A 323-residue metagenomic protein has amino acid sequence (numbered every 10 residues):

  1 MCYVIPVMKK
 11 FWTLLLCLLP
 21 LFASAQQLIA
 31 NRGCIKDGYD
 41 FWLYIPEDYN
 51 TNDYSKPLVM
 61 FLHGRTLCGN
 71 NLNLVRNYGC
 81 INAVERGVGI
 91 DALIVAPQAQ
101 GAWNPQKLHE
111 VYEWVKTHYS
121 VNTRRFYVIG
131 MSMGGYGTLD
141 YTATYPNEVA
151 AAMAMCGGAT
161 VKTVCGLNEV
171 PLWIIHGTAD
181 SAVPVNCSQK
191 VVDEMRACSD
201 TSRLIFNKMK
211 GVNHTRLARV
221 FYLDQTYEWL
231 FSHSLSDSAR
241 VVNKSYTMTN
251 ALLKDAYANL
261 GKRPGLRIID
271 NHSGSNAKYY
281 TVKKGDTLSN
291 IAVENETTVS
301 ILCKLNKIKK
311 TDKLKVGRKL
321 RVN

Functional and structural regions predicted by a protein language model:
A23-L58, A92, Y136, Y141-T144 (+5 more regions): A domain-start/cap signature at the N-terminus of enzymes
D48-Y54, W103-S132, P146: Gly/Ser-rich "nucleophile elbow"/oxyanion-hole loop immediately N-terminal to the catalytic nucleophile in hydrolases
K56-L58, L62-V111: Active-site machinery of serine-nucleophile hydrolases
C80, T178-I205: Active-site-adjacent alpha-helix of alpha/beta-hydrolase-fold enzymes
V128-G130, M155, I175: Short beta-strand immediately N-terminal to the catalytic nucleophile in serine-hydrolase-like folds
N168, W173-H176, D180: Short beta-strand/loop motif that positions the catalytic acidic residue of the alpha/beta-hydrolase fold
G177, F206-R216: Histidine-bearing beta->alpha loop at or near hydrolase active sites
N259-E296, S300-I301, K315-V322: Primarily a LysM-type cell-wall glycan-binding module
